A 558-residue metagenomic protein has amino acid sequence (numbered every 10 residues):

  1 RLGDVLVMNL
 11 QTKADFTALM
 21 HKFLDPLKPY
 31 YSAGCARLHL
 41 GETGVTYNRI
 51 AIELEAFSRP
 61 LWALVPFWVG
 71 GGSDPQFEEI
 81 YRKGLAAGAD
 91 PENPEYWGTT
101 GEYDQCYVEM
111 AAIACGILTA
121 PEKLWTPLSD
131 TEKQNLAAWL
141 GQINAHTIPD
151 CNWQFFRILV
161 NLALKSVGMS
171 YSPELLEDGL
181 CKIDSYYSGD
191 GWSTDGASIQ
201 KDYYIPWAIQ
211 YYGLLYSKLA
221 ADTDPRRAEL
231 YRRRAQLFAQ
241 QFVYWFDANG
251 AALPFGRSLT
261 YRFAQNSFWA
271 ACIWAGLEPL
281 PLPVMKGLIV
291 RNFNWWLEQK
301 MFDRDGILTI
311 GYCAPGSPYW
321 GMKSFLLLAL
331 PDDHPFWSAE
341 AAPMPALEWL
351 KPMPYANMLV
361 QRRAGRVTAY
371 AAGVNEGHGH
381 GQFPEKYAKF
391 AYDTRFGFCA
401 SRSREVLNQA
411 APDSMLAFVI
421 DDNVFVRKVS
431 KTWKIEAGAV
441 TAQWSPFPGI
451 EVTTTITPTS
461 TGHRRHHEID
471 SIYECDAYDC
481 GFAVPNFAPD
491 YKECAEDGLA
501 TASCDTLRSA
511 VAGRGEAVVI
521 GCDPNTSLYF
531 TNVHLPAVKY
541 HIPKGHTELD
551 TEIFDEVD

Functional and structural regions predicted by a protein language model:
L2-E55, E79-G84: Low-complexity, Ser/Thr/Pro/Gly-enriched N-terminal "stalk/linker" regions
N9-L27, E55, E79, G101 (+3 more regions): Functional cleft and adjacent loop/helix regions within the main domain that mediate ligand binding or catalysis
I50-A56, W62-F67, E78-I273: Aromatic-lined, polymer-binding surfaces characteristic of secreted/periplasmic polysaccharide-degrading enzymes
G88, E92-W97, D247-P254, S258-H380: Carbohydrate-active enzyme catalytic cores, enriched for enzymes that act on polyanionic acidic polysaccharides
Y212, G365, P446-G449: Glycine-centered tight beta-turn/hairpin loop motif at sheet-sheet or coil-to-beta transitions
P345-V424, V429-S430: Low-complexity, glycine/alanine/valine/leucine- and proline-rich hydrophobic stretches
S403-D558: Extended repeat-based interaction scaffolds and adjacent low-complexity, acidic/S/T/P-biased segments that form broad
